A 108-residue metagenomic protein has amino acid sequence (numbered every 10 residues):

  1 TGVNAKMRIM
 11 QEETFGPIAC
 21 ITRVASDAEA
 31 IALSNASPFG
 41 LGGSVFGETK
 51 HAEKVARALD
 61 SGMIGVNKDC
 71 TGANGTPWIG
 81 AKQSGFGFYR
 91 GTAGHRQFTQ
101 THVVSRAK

Functional and structural regions predicted by a protein language model:
T1-K108: Conserved C-terminal structural/oligomerization subdomain of aldehyde/semialdehyde dehydrogenase
